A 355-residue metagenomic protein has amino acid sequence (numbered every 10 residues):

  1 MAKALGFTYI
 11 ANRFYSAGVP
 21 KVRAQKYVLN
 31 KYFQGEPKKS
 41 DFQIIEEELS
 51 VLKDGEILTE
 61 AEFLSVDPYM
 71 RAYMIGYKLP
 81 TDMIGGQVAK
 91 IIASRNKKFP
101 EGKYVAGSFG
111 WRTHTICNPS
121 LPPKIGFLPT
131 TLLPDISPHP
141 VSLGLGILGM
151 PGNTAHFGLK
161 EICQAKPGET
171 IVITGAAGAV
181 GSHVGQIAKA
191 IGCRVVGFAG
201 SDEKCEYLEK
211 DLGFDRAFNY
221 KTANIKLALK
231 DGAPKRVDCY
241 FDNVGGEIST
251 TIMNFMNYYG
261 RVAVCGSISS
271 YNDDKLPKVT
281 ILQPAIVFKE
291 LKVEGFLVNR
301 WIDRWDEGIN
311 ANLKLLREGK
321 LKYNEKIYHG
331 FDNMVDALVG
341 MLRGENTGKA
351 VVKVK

Functional and structural regions predicted by a protein language model:
I10, F14-G18, K31-E62, K78-D82: A short N-terminal beta-strand-loop micro-motif at the entrance of redox/enzyme domains
V22, I302-K355: C-terminal hydrophobic helical "lid"/dimerization subdomain of Rossmann-like NAD(P)H-dependent oxidoreductases
E48-V66, M70-R112: Glycine-rich beta-strand-centered segment in the early N-terminal region that forms part of a ligand/cofactor-binding
G85-K90, E101-G175, K320: NAD(P)H dinucleotide-binding glycine-rich loop of Rossmann-like/cofactor-binding domains, especially the beta1-alpha1
A106, V172, F218, D238-F241: N-terminal Rossmann-like NAD(P) cofactor-binding module of classical short-chain dehydrogenase/reductase
L145-A223: Mid-domain Rossmann-like dinucleotide-binding core that forms the NAD(H)/NADP(H) cofactor-binding site
N224-K235: Short amphipathic alpha-helix with an adjacent loop that forms part of the alpha/beta core around
E247-L321, K355: Glycine-rich phosphate-binding loop and adjacent beta-alpha segment of Rossmann(oid) nucleotide-cofactor-binding
